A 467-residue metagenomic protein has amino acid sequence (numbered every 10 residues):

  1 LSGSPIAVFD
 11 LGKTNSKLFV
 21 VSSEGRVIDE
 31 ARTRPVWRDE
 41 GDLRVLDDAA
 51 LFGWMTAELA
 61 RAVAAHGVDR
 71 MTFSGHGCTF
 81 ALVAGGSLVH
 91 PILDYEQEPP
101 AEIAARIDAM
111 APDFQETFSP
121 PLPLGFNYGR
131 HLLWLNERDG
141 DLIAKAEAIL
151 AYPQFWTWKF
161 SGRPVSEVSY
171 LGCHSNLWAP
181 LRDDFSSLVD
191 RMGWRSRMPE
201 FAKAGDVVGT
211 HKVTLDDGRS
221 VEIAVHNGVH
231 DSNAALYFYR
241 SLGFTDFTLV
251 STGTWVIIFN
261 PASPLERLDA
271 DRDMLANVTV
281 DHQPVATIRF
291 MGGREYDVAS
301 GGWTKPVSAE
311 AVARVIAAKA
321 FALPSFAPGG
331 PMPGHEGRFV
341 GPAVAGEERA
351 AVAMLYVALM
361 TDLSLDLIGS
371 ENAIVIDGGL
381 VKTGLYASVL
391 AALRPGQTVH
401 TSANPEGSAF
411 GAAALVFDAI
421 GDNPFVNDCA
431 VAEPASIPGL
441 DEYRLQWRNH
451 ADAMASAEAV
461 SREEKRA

Functional and structural regions predicted by a protein language model:
L1-I92, E102, K145, R195 (+6 more regions): N-terminal glycine/serine-rich phosphate-binding loop of ATP-dependent small-molecule kinases, especially carbohydrate
V8, D108-L122, R130-A151, T157-R163 (+4 more regions): Active-site core segments that coordinate phosphate-bearing ligands/cofactors across diverse enzyme families
D10, I92, E96, A148 (+3 more regions): Small/polar loops that bind or transfer phosphate-bearing groups
P35-E40, F114-Q115, S166-G172, R195 (+1 more regions): Gly-rich Lys/Arg/Thr-decorated short loops/hinges at beta-loop-alpha junctions or inter-strand turns that position
A60-Y95, P120-F126, P153, T157-A179 (+2 more regions): Short beta-strand-loop/turn "lid" adjacent to the catalytic site in phosphate-handling enzymes
M71-T79, A204-V207, T252-W255, A373-K382: Glycine-rich beta-strand-to-loop/alpha-helix junction loops that act as flexible
E98-P112: Hinge/lid segment of periplasmic solute-binding proteins
D190-D206: A conserved helix-loop-beta module that forms one wall/lid of the active-site cleft in ATP-utilizing catalytic domains
